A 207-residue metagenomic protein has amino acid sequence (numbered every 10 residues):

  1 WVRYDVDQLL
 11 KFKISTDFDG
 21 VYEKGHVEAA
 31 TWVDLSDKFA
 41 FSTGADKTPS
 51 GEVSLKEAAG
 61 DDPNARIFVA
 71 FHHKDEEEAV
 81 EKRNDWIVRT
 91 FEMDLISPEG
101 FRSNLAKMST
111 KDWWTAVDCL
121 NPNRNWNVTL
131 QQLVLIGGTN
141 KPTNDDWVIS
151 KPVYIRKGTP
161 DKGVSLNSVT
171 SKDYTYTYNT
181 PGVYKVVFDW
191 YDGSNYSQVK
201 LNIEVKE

Functional and structural regions predicted by a protein language model:
W1-R3, L10, I14, N64-K74 (+1 more regions): Extracellular beta-strand-rich recognition modules
V2-Q8, F18, E76-A79, S194: Extended, low-complexity, turn-rich repeat/linker tracts enriched in Gly/Pro/Ser/Thr and Asp/Glu that occur
T16-K24: Short loop/turn segments immediately following beta-strands, especially the blade-tip and inter-blade linker loops
K24-G60: Extracellular carbohydrate recognition and processing domains and analogous Trp-centered ligand-binding platforms
E78-T115: Exposed low-complexity, polar/acidic, P/S/T/G-rich flexible segments that act as propeptides, protease-susceptible
F91, S197-K206: C-terminal edge beta-strand
V164-T170: Short beta-strand segments within Ig-like beta-sandwich modules, predominantly Fibronectin type-III
Y176-T180: Residue-level recognition of secondary-structure-to-loop junctions
